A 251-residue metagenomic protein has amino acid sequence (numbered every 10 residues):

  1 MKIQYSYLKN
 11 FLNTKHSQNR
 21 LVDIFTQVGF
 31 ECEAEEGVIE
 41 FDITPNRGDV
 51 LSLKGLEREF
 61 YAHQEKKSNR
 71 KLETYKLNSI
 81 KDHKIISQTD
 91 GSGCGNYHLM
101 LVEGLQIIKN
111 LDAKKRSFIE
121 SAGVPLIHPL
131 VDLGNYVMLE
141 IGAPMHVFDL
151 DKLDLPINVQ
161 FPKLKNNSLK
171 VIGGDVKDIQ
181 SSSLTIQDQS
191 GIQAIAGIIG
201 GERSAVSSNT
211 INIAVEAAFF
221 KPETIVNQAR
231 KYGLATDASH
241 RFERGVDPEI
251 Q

Functional and structural regions predicted by a protein language model:
M1-Q251: RNA/tRNA-interacting regions in translation and RNA-turnover enzymes
